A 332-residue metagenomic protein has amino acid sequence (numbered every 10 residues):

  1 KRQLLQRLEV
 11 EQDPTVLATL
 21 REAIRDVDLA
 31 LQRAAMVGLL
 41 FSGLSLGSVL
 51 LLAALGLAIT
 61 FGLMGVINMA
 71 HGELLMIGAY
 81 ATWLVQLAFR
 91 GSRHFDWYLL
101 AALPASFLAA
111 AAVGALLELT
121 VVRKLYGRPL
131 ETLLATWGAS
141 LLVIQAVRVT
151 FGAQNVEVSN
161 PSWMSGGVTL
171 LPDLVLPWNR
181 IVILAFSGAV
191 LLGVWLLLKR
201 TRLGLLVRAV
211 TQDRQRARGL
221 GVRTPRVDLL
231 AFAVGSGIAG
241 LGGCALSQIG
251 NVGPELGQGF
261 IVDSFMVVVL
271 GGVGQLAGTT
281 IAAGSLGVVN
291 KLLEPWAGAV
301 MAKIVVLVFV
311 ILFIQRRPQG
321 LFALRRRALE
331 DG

Functional and structural regions predicted by a protein language model:
G38-V49, Y98-A102, D173-G193, D228-L229 (+3 more regions): Loop-to-helix entry region at the N-terminal start of transmembrane alpha-helices in multi-pass membrane transporters
G38-V85, L116, T120-E131, L270-L276: Single transmembrane alpha-helix segments in multi-pass membrane proteins
H71-L116, W296: Membrane-embedded helix boundary and interhelical linker motif in transport proteins
E73-I77, L125-R148, S187, L256-V269 (+2 more regions): Pore- or pathway-lining transmembrane helices of multi-pass membrane proteins that form conduits for solutes/ions
H94-S140, A146, I281-L286, R317-P318: Alpha-helical transmembrane segments within multi-pass membrane transporters and channels
L99-P104, L229-C244, Q248-V310: Transmembrane alpha-helical segments in multi-pass inner-membrane proteins
T120, L125, E131, A135 (+7 more regions): Cytosolic-side transmembrane-helix boundaries in multi-pass membrane proteins
V175-V252, T279-I281: Helix-loop-helix "hairpin" substructures at the membrane interface of multi-pass membrane proteins
